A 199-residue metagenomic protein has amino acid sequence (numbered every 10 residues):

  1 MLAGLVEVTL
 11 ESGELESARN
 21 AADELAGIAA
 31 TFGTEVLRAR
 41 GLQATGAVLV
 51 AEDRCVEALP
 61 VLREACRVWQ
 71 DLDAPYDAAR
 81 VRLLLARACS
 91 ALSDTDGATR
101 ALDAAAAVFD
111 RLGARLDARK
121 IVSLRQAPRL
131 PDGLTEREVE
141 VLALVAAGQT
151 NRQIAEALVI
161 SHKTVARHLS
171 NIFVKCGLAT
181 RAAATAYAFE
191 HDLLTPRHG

Functional and structural regions predicted by a protein language model:
M1-A3, S17, A29-Q43, Q70-V81 (+2 more regions): Alpha-solenoid helical repeat architecture
M1-S12, A39-E52, R80-A91, S123-A127: Tandem amphipathic alpha-helical repeat scaffolds
P60, Q126-A179, A183-G199: Helix-turn-helix DNA-binding segment
T95-R115: TPR/TPR-like (Sel1-like) alpha-helical repeat modules
